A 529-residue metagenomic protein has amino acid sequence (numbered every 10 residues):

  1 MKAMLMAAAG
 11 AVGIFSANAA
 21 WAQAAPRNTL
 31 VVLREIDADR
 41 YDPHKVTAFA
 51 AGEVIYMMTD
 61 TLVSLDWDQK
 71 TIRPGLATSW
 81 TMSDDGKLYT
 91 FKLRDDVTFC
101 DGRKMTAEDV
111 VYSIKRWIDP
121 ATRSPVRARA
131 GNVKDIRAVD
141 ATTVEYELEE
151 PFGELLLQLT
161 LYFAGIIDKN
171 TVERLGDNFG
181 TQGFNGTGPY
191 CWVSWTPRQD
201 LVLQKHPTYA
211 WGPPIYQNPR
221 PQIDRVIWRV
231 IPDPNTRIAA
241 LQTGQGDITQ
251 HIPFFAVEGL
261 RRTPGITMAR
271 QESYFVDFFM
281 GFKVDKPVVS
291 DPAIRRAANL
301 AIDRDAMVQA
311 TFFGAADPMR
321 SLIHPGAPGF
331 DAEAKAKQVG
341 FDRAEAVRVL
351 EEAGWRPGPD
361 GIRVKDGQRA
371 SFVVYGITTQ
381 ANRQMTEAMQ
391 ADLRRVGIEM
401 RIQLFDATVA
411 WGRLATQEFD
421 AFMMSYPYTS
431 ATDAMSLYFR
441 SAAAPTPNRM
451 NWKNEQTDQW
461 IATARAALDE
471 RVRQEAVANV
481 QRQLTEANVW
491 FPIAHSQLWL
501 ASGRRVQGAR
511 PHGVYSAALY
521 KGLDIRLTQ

Functional and structural regions predicted by a protein language model:
W21-A24, K92, R127-V172, N178 (+1 more regions): Surface-exposed binding/hinge segments that line and control ligand-binding clefts or catalytic entry sites
N28, Y56, E150-G153, F184 (+6 more regions): Detector for C-terminal structural segments
L33-D84, K115, N185: N-terminal lobe/hinge region of extracytoplasmic solute-binding protein
W67, T160-P221, R225-I227, N235-T236 (+1 more regions): Gly/Pro-rich hinge or "lid" segments in bacterial periplasmic/extracellular proteins
T78-R123, V139, E145-E147, A240 (+1 more regions): Aromatic- and charge-enriched surface segment that lines or borders ligand/interaction sites
T106-S113, A141-E147, G188-P189, R220-R225 (+6 more regions): Alpha-helical secondary-structure segments
D135-I136, V193-Q204, R229-K286, A293-A297 (+4 more regions): Extracellular/periplasmic solute-recognition and catalytic clefts
N178, W211-G259, E387-A391, I398-A407: Ligand-site clamp/hinge motif
